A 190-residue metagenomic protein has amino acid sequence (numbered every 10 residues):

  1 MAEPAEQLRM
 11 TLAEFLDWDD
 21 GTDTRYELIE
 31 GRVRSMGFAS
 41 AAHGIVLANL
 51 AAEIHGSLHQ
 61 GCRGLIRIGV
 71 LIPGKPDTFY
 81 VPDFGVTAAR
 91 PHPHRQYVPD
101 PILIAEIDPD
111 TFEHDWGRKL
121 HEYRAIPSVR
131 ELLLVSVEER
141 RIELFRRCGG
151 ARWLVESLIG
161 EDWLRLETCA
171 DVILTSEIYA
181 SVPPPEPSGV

Functional and structural regions predicted by a protein language model:
M1-V190: Gly/Pro/Ser/Thr-rich low-complexity, intrinsically disordered segments predominantly at protein N-termini
